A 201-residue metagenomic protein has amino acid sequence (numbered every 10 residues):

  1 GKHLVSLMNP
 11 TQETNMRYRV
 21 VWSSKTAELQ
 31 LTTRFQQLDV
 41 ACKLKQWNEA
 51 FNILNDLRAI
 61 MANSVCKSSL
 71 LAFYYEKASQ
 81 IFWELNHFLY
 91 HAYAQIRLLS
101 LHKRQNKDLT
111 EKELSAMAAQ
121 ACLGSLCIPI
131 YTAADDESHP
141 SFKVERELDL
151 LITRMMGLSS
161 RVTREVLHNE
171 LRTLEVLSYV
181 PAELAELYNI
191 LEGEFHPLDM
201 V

Functional and structural regions predicted by a protein language model:
G1-V201: Extended alpha-helical scaffold regions
